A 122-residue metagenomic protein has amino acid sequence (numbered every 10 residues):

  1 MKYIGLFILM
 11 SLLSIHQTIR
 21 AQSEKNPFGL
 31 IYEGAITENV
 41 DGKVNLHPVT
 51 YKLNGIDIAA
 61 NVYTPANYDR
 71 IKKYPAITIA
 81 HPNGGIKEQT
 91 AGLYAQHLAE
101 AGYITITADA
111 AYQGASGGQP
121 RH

Functional and structural regions predicted by a protein language model:
M1-S23: Bacterial Sec-dependent N-terminal signal peptides
N26-K72: N-terminal cap/lid segment of alpha/beta-hydrolase-fold proteins
V49, Q96-H97: Surface-exposed charge patches
D57, Y74-P75, A101-Y103: Loop/turn elements at helix/coil->beta-strand transitions in domains of secreted/extracellular proteins
I71-P82: Short beta-strand element of the alpha/beta-hydrolase
G84-Q96, A110: The serine-hydrolase catalytic nucleophile loop
K87, Q113-H122: Catalytic nucleophile-loop/oxyanion-hole region of alpha/beta-hydrolase and closely related hydrolase-like folds
H97-G117: Conserved alpha/beta-hydrolase
